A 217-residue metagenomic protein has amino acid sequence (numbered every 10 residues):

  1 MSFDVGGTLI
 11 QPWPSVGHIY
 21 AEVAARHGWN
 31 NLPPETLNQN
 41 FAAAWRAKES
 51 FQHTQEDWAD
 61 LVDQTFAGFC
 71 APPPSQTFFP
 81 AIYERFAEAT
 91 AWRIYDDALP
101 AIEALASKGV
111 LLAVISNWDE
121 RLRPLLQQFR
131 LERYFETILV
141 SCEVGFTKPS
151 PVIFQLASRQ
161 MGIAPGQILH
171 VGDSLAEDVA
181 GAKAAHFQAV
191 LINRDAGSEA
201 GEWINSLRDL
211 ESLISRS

Functional and structural regions predicted by a protein language model:
M1, E35, Q76-P80, L99-A106 (+1 more regions): Asp-based, Mg2+/Mn2+-dependent phosphohydrolase catalytic module
M1-P100: N-terminal helical cap/lid subdomain that shapes the substrate entry/recognition surface in HAD-like hydrolases
